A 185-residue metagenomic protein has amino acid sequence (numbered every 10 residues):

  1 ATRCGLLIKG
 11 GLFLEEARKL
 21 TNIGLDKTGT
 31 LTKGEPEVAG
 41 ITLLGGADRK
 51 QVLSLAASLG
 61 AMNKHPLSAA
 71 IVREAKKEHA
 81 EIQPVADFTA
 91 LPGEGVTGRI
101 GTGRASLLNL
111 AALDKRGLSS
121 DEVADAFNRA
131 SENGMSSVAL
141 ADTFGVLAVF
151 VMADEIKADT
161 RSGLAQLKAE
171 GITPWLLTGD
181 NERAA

Functional and structural regions predicted by a protein language model:
A1-G11: Juxtamembrane helix-loop transition segments at the membrane interface in multi-pass membrane proteins
K9-A185: Cytosolic catalytic headpiece
